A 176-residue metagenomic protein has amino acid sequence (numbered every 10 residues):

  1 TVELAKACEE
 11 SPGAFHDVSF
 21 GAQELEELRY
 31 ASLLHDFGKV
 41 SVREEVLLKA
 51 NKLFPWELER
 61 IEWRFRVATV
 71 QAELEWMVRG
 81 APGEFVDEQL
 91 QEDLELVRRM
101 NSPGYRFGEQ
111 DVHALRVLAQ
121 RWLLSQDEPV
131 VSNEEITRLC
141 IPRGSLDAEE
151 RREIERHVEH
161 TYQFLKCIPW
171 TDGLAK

Functional and structural regions predicted by a protein language model:
T1-K176: Histidine- and acidic-residue-rich, metal-dependent catalytic cores
